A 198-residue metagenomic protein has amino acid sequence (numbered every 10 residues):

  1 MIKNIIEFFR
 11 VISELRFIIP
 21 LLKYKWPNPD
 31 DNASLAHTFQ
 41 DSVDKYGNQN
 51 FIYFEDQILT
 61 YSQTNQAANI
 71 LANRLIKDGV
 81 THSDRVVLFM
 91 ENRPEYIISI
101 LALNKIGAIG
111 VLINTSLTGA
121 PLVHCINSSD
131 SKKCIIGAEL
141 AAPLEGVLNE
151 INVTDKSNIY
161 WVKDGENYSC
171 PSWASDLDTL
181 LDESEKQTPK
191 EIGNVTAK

Functional and structural regions predicted by a protein language model:
M1-E7, K77-D78, I98, K105-T179 (+1 more regions): Structural core segment of the AMP-binding/adenylate-forming
M1-N32: Flexible, non-catalytic linker and terminal segments flanking ANL/adenylate-forming cores
Y24-A33, V147, N167-K198: Flexible, low-complexity linker/hinge segments
P27-H37, N48-R93, I97-L101, T118-N127 (+1 more regions): Conserved AMP-binding/adenylate-forming core of the ANL superfamily
D56, S62, Y160-G165, S184: Residues at the C-termini of beta-strands that transition into short coil/loop
